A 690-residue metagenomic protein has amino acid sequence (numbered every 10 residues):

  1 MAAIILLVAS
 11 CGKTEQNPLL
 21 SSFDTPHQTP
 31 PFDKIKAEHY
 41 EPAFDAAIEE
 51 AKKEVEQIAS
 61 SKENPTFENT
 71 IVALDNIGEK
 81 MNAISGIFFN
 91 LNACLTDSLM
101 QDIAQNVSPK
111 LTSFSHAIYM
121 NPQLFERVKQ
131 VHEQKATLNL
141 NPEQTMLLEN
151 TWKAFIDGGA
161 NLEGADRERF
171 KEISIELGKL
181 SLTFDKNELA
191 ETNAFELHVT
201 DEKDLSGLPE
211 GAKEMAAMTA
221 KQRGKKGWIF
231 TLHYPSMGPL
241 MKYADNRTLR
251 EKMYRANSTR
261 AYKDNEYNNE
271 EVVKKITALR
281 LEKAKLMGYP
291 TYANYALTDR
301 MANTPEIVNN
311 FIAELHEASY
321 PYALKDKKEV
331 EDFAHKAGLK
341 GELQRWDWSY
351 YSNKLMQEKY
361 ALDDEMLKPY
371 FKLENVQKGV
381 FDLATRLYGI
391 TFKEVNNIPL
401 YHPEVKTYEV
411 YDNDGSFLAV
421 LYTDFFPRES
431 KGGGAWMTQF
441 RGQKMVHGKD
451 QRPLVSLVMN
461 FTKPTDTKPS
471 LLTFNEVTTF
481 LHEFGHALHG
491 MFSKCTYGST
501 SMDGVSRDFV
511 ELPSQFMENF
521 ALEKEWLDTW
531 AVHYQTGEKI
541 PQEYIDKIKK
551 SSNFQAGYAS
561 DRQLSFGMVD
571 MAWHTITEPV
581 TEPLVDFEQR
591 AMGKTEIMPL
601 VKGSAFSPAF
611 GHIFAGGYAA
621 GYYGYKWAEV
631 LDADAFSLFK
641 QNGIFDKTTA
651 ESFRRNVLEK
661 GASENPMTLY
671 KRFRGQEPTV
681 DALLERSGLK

Functional and structural regions predicted by a protein language model:
M1-A2: Sec-dependent signal peptide recognition, specifically the positively charged N-region followed immediately by
L7-S10: C-terminal motif of bacterial Sec signal peptides marking the signal peptidase cleavage site
T14-H39, A46, S206, G227 (+10 more regions): C-terminal, non-catalytic "cap/extension" segments appended to globular domains
E15-L208, F639: N-terminal helix-rich structural modules
D24-H39, F88-V107, Q130-E172, T231-E271 (+6 more regions): Short His/Asp/Glu-rich catalytic/ion-coordination signatures at enzyme active sites or charged loops
K80-N90, E149, K153, R255 (+3 more regions): Short, hydrophobic/amphipathic alpha-helical patches that form generic packing surfaces within helical domains
L147, K179, K186, E191-T231 (+6 more regions): Active-site-proximal, well-structured secondary-structure segments within enzyme catalytic domains
T462-L481: Short pre-active-site segment immediately N-terminal to the catalytic Zn-binding motif
